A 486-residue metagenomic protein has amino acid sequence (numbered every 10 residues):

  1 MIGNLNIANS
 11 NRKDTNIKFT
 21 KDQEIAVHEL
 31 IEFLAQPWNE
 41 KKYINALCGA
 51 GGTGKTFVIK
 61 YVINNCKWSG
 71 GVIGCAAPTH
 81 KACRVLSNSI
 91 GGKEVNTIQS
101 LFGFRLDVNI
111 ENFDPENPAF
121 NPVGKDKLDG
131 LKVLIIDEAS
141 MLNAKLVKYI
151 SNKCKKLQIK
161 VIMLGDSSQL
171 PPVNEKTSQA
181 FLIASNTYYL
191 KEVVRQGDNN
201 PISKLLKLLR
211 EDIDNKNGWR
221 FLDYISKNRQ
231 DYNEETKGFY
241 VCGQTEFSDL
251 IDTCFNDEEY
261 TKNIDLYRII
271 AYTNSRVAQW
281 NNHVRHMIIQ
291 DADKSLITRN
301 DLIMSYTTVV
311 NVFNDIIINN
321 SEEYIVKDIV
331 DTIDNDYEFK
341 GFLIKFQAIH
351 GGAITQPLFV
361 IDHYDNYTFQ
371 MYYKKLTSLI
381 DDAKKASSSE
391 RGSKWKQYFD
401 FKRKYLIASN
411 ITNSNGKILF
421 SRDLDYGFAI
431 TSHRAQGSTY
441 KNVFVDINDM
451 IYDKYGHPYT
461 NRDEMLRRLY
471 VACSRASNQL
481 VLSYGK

Functional and structural regions predicted by a protein language model:
M1-Q23, L86: N-terminal accessory segments
G3-L5, N11, A26-F33, W38-L47 (+3 more regions): Conserved helicase motor core of P-loop NTPases
F19, C75, I269: Conserved SAM-binding loop
Q23, K55, T79, T273 (+1 more regions): Short, conserved phosphate/pyrophosphate- and ester-handling motifs at nucleotide-, phospho-/glycolipid
V27-H28, E32, N39-N228: ASCE P-loop NTPase helicase motor core
V123-D129, E234-D252, K402-I430: Alpha-helix-centered segments that form part of catalytic cores
V133, R268, N442-F444: Structural motif
Y337, I344-K486: C-terminal accessory regions
